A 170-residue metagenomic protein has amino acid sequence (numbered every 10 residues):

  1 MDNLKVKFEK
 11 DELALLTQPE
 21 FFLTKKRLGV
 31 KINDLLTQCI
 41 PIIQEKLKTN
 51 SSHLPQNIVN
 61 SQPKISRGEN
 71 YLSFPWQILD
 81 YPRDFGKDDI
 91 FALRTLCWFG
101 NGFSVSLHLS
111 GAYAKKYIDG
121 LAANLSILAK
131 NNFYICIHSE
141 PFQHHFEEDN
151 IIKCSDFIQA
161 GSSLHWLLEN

Functional and structural regions predicted by a protein language model:
M1-V6, Q56-I58, I78-G86, F157-A160: Phosphate-binding glycine-rich loops and adjacent basic patches that engage nucleotide phosphates, nucleic-acid
D2-P63: N-terminal domain-onset segments
L4, A14-F21, Y113-N170: Charged, low-complexity intrinsically disordered regions
D11-F21, A92-S106, L167-N170: Glycine-rich, often proline-containing surface loops adjacent to acidic residues and nearby aromatics that form
T37-I40, G68-S73: Metal-centered catalytic cores of metalloenzymes
C39, I65, L79-Y81, V105-L107 (+2 more regions): Generic structural hydrophobic/aromatic packing signal, biased to beta-strands
I58-S66, F99-G102: Phosphate/nucleotide-binding catalytic core
N70-A129: Aromatic- and glycine-enriched beta-alpha-beta binding-site module
